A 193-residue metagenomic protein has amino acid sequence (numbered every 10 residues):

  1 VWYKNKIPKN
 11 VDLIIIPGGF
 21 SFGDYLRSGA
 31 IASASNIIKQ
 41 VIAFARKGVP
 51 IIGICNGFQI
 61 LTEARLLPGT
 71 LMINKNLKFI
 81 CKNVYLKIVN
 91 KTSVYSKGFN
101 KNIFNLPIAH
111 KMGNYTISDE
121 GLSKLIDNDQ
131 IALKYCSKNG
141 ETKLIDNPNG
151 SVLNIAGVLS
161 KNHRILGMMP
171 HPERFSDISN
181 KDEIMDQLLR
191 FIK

Functional and structural regions predicted by a protein language model:
V1-I54, I60-P68, M72-I80, K87 (+4 more regions): N-terminal beta1-alpha1 cap of cysteine-dependent amidohydrolase-like domains
I51-I52, L106, G167: Residue-level signal for helical boundary/lining positions with a hydrophobic bias
G57-F58, T92: Short, flexible active-site-adjacent loop segments at beta-strand->alpha-helix junctions, enriched in small/polar
L66-V152: Pocket-forming structural segment of enzyme catalytic cores
K101-I103, S160-I165: Beta-strand-turn-beta hairpins that frame and shape the catalytic cleft of phosphate-ester-processing enzymes
A156-V158: Short beta-strand scaffold segments in enzyme catalytic cores
M168-P172: Glycine-rich phosphate-binding loops of nucleotide-dependent enzymes
